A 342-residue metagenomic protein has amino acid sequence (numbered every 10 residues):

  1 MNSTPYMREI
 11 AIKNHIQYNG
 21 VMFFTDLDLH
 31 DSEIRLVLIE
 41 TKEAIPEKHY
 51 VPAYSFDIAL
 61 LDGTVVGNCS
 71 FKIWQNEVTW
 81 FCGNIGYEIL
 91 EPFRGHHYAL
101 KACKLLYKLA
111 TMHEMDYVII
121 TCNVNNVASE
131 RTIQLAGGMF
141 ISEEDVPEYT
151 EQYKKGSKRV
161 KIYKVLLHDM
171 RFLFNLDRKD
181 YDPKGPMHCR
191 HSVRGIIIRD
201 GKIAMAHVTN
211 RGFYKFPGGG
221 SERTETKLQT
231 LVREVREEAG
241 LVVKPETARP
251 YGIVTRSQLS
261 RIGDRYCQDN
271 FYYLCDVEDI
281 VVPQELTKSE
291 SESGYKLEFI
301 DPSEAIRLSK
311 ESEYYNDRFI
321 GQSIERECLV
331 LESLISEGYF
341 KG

Functional and structural regions predicted by a protein language model:
S3, V282, K288-G342: Nudix hydrolase/Nudix homology domain
N84, I198-E238: Conserved Nudix-box catalytic region and its N-terminal flanking loop in Nudix hydrolases and closely related
Y87-I89, G95-K108, R131-L135, K227-Q229: Conserved acetyl-CoA-binding loop-helix of GNAT-fold acetyltransferases
T111-T121: Conserved GNAT acetyl-CoA-binding A-motif
T121, M139-G156: Conserved catalytic-core motifs of GNAT/GCN5-like acyltransferases
N125-S142: Conserved active-site alpha-helix within GNAT-family acetyltransferase domains
D169-R194: Acidic, metal-coordinating catalytic segment for phosphate/diphosphate chemistry, firing primarily on the Nudix
S221-T247, T255-E311: Unchanged
